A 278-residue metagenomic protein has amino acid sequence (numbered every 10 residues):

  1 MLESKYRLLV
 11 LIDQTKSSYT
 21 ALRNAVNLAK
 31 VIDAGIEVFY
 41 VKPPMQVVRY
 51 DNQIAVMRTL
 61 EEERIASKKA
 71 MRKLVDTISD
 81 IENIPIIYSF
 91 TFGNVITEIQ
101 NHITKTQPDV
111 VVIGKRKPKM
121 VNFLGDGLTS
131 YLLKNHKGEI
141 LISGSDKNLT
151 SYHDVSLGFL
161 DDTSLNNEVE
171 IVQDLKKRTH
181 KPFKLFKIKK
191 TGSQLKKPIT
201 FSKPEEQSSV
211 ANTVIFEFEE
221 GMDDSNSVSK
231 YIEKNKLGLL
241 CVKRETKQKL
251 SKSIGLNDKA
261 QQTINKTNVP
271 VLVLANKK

Functional and structural regions predicted by a protein language model:
L2-A55, D154-F218, L237-L239, K266 (+1 more regions): Small/aliphatic-rich secondary-structure junction motif
V56-K69: A short acidic, glycine-rich active-site loop that binds or catalyzes chemistry on phosphate/adenosine moieties
P85-Y88: Rossmann-fold cofactor-recognition segment
F90-E98, G221-S225: Charged docking surfaces used in two-component/phosphorelay signaling
T104-D109, E233-L237: Glycine-rich phosphate-binding loop signature in dinucleotide/nucleotide-binding domains
V112-K115, E139-S145, P270-N276: Short beta-strand elements of ligand-binding domains
I113-Y131, N226, V242-K266, N276-K278: Glycine-rich, Arg-bearing micro-motifs that act as flexible, cationic patches
T129-K147: Short, structured interface segments
